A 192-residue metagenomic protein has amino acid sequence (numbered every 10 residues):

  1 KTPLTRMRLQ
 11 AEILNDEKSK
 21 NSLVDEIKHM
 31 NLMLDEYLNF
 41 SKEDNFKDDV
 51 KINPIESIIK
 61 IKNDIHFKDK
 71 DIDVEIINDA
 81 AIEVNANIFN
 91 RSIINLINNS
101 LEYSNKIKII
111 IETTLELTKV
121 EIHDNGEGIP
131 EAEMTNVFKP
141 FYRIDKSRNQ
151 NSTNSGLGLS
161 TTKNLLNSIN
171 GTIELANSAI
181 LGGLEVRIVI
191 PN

Functional and structural regions predicted by a protein language model:
E43-D48, A81-V84: Conserved micro-motifs of the catalytic ATP-binding
D71-E83, L115: Conserved catalytic submotifs in the C-terminal HATPase_c
K106-E116: Short beta-strand/loop element within the Bergerat-fold HATPase_c
D124: Acidic ATP/Mg2+-coordinating residue in the GHKL
I129-R143: Short conserved segment of the HATPase_c
T153, G158, T162: Short alpha-helical Gxxx[C/S/T] motif in the catalytic ATP-binding
G171-T172: Conserved glycine-rich
